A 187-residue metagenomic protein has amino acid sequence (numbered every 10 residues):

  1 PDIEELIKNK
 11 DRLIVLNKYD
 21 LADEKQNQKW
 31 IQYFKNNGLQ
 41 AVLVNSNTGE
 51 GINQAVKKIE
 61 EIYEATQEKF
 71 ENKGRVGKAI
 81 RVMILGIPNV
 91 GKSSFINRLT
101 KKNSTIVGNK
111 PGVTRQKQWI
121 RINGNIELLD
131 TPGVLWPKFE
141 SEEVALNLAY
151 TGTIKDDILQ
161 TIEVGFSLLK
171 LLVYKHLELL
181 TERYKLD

Functional and structural regions predicted by a protein language model:
P1-L13, Y19, K25, L39-Q40 (+2 more regions): Helix-rich effector regions associated with P-loop NTPase G domains
L13-I14, M83: A structural signal for isolated positions on well-ordered beta-strands in alpha/beta enzyme cores
A22-G86, S104: Canonical P-loop GTPase G-domain recognition
F34, A55, F95, D130-T131 (+1 more regions): Conserved RecA-like P-loop NTPase ATPase core
T66-F70, N97, N103-N109, K175-L180: Short, structured loop/turn "capping" segments at alpha-beta junctions
R75-G77, L99, R121: Solvent-exposed alpha-helices and their adjacent loops that cap or buttress functional pockets in soluble metabolic
R81-K101, T131: Glycine-rich phosphate-binding P-loop
